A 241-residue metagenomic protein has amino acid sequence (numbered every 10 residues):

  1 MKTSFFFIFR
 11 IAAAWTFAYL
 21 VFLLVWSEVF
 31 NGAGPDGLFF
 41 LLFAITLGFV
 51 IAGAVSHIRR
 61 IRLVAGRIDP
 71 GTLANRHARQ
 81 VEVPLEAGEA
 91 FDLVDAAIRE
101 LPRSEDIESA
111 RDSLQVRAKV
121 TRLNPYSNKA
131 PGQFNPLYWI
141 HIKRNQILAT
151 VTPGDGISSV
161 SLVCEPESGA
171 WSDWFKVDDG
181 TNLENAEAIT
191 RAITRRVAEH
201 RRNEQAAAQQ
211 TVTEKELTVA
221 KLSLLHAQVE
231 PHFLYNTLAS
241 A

Functional and structural regions predicted by a protein language model:
M1-F17: Juxtamembrane interface helix immediately N-terminal to a transmembrane segment
S4-I8, F22-T194: Ser/Thr-rich, low-complexity intrinsically disordered terminal regions
A18-L23, L238: Hydrophobic, membrane-inserted alpha-helices
F175, D179, L183, H200-A207 (+2 more regions): Signal-transmission coiled-coils
R191-A227: Conserved signal-transmission helix
A220-A241: Histidine-centered phosphotransfer motif of kinases
